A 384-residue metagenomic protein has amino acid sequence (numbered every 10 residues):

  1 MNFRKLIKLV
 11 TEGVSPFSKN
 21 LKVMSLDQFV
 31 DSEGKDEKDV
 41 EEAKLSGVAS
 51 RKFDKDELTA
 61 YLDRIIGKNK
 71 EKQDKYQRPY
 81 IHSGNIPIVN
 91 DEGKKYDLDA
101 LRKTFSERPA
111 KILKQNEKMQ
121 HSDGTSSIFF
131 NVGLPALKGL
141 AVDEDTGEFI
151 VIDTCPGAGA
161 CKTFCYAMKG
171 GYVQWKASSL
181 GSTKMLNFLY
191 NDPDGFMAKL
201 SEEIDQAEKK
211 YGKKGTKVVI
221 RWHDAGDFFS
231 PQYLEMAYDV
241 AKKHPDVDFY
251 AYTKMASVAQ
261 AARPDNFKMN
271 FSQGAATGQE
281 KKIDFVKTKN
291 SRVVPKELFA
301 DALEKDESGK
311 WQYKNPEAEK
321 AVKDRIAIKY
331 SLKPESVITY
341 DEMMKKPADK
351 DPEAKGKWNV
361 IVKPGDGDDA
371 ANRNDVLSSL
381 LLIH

Functional and structural regions predicted by a protein language model:
M1-N2, G159: Extracellular interaction modules
F3-E12, L26-D27, E42: Proteolytic processing junctions in secreted/extracellular precursors, especially proprotein convertase/trypsin-like
I7, T11, V30, G34 (+2 more regions): Residue-level detector of alpha-helical secondary structure
F17, L21-F29, L45: Hydrophobic/aromatic hotspots within intrinsically disordered, low-complexity regions
L21, E41-H384: Class I S-adenosyl-L-methionine
K35-V40: D/E-rich low-complexity acidic segments and tails
